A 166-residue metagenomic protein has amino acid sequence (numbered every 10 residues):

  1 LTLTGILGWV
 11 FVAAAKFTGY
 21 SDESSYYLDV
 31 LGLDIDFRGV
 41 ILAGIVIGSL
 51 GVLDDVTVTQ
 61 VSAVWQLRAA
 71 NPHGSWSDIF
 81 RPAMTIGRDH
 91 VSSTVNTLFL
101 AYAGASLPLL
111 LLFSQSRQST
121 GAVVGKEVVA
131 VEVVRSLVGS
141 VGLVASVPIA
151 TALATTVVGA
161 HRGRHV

Functional and structural regions predicted by a protein language model:
L1-D29, I35-G48: Transmembrane alpha-helical segments that form the functional core of multipass membrane systems
T2, G44-S49, D55, P82-H90 (+4 more regions): Transmembrane helix-bundle signature of multi-pass membrane transporters/permeases
G5, W9, A13, V52 (+5 more regions): Transmembrane alpha-helical segments of multi-pass membrane transport proteins and ion-pumping complexes
A13-S21, T59, S116, V158-R162: Perimembrane helix-loop junctions in membrane proteins
V30-I47, S93, T97, V123-V147: Pore-lining and gate-forming transmembrane alpha-helices of multi-pass membrane transport proteins
G51-R68: Short helical (or helix-break) motifs at transmembrane helix termini and adjacent helical loops in multi-pass membrane
Q66-L110, S116-R117: Helical hairpin unit composed of two closely spaced alpha helices linked by a short loop
A103, L109-V166: Hydrophobic alpha-helical transmembrane segments of membrane transport and translocation systems, primarily multi-pass
